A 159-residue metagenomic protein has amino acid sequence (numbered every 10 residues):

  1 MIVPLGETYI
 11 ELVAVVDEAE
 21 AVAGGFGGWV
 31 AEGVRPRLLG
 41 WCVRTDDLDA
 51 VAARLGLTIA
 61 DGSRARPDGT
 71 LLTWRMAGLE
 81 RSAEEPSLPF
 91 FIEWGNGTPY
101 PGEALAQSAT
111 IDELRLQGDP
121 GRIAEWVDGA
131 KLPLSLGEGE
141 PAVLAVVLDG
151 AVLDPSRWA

Functional and structural regions predicted by a protein language model:
M1-V30: Glycine/small-residue-rich interface belts in oligomeric ring/scaffold proteins and their assembly partners
I2, Y9-V13, G40, L48-D112 (+1 more regions): Vicinal oxygen chelate
V16, P120-D128: Short amphipathic alpha-helix segments
E18-A19, D46-A50: A short acidic, glycine/proline-enriched capping/turn motif at secondary-structure boundaries, especially helix N-cap
A19-G33, I111, V127, K131-S135: A cross-kingdom feature marking solvent-exposed beta-strand/loop segments within repeated, beta-rich binding/scaffold
G27, A31, D49-A52, G121-A124: Generic detector of well-ordered alpha-helical segments enriched in charged/polar residues, highlighting helical
V30-E32, R37-C42: N-terminal functional module of multi-domain proteins
T45-D46, L114-G121: Short, surface-exposed ligand-recognition loops at beta-strand->loop->(often short) alpha-helix junctions that present
